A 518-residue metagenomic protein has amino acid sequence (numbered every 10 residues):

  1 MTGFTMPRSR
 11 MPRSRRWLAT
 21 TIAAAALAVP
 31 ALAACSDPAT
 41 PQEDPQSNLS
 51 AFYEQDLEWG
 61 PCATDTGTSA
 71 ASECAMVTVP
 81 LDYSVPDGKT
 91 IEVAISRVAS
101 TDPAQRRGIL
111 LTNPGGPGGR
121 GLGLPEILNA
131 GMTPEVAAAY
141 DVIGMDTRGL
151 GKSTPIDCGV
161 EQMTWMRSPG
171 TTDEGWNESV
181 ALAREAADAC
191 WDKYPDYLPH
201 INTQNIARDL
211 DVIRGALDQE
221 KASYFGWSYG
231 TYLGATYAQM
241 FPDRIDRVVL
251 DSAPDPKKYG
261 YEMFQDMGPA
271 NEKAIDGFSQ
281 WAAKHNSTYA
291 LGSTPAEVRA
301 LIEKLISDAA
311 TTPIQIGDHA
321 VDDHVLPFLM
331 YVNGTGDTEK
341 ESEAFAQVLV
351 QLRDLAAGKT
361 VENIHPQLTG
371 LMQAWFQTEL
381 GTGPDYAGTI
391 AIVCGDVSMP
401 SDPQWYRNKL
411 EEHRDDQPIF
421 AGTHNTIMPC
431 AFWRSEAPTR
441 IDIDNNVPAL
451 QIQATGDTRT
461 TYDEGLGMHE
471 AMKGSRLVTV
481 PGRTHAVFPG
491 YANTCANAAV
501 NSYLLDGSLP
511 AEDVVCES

Functional and structural regions predicted by a protein language model:
T2-T21, C35-D173, A296-R299, P429-S435 (+3 more regions): Catalytic-loop region of hydrolases
P30-A34: C-terminal motif of bacterial Sec signal peptides marking the signal peptidase cleavage site
R120, R208, G226-A238: Glycine-rich nucleophile elbow surrounding the catalytic serine of serine-hydrolase chemistry
C158-P169, T236-E297, L301, Q347-N363: A catalytic-pocket lid/entrance helix-loop region that shapes and gates access to the active site across common
L217-Y229: Alpha/beta-hydrolase fold nucleophile elbow
R299-V447: Alpha/beta-hydrolase fold active-site neighborhood
T458-D463: Conserved alpha/beta-hydrolase "acid-adjacent" motif
P481-F488: Histidine-bearing beta->alpha loop at or near hydrolase active sites
